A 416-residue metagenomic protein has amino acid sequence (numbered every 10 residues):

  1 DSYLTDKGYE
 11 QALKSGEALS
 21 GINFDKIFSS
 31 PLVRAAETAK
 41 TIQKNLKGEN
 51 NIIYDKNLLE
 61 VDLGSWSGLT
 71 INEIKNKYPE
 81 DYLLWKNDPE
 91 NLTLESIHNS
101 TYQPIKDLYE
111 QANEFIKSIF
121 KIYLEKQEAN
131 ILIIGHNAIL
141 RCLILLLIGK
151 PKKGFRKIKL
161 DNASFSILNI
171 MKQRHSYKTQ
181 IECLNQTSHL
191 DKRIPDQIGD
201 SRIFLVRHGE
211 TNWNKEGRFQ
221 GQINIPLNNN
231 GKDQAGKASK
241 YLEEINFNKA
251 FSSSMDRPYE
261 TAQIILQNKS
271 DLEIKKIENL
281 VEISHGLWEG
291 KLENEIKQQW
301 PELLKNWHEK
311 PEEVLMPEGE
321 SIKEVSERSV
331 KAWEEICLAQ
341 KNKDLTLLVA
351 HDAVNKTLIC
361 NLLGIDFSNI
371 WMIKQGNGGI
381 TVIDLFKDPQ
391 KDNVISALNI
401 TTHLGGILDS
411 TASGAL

Functional and structural regions predicted by a protein language model:
D1-E37, H98-N113, N212-I265, L315-K331: Loop-to-helix element that buttresses phosphate recognition and phosphoryl-transfer chemistry
G8, H136, H208, G231 (+1 more regions): Short, conserved phosphate/pyrophosphate- and ester-handling motifs at nucleotide-, phospho-/glycolipid
L13-L83, G236-K305: Phosphate-coordination/substrate-recognition cap region in phosphate-metabolizing enzymes
V33, N137-A138, A163, E210 (+2 more regions): Alpha-helix/helix-capping structural signal
T41, C142-L146, I264, T357-N361: Active-site signature of alpha/beta-hydrolase-fold catalytic machinery across serine- and Asp/Cys-nucleophile hydrolases
G64-E73, E125-A129, L145-R207, N214-R218 (+5 more regions): Acidic, low-complexity terminal tails and accessory targeting/binding regions of phosphate-metabolizing enzymes
E80-D107, L303-E324: Short glycine/proline- and acidic residue-enriched helix-loop micro-motifs that form flexible lids or anion-recognition
L108-E125, A129-N137, V325-L338, D344-D352: GST-like fold's C-terminal all-alpha helical module
